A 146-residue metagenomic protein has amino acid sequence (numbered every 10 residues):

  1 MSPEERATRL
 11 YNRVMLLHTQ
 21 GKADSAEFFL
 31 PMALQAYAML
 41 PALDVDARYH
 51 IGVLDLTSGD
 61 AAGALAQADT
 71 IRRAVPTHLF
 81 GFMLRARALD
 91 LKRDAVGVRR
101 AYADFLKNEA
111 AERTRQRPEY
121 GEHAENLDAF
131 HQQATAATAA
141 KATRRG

Functional and structural regions predicted by a protein language model:
M1-N12, L106, A110-G146: Intrinsically disordered, low-complexity, charge-biased linker/tail regions
P3-A7, T19, A23, V45 (+2 more regions): Solvent-exposed, acidic/flexible segments
E4-E5, A38, A42, P76 (+1 more regions): Short coil turns that delineate tetratricopeptide repeat
Y11-N12, D44-H50, L79-L84, R100 (+1 more regions): Alpha-solenoid helical repeat scaffolds
M15-A74, L84: Alpha-helical adaptor scaffolds
L56-G63, L91-A101, E125-G146: Alpha-helical linker/edge segments of TPR/alpha-solenoid repeat scaffolds and analogous pre-/post-domain helices
R87-T114: TPR/TPR-like (Sel1-like) alpha-helical repeat modules
